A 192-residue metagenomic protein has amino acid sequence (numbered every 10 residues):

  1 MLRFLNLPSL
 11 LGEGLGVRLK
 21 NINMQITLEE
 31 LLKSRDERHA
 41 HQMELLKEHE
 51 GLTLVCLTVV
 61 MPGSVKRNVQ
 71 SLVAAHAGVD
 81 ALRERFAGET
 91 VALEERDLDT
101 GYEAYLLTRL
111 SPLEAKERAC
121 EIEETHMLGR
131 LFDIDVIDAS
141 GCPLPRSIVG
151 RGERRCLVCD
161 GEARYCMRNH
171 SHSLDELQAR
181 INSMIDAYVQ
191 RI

Functional and structural regions predicted by a protein language model:
M1-L2: N-terminal, intrinsically disordered charge-dense segments
G12-G14: Glycine-biased, low-complexity coil/linker segments
V17-L19: Carboxylate-dense, calcium-coordinating segments in secreted/extracellular and ER-lumen proteins
I22-E89, D97-D99, E117, E123-I192: Long, contiguous binding/interaction regions
V59-M61, L106-L113: Short beta-strand-to-loop capping motifs
V91-A92, L98-R109: Aromatic-anchored, charged helix-turn/loop surface patch used as a conserved interaction hotspot
